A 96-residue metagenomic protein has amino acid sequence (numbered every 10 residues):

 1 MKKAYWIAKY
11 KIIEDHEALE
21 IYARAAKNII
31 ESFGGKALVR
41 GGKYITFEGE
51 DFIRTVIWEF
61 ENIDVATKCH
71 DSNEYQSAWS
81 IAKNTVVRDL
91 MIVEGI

Functional and structural regions predicted by a protein language model:
M1-R54, E61-T67, D71, E94-I96: Short S/T/G/P-rich N-terminal loop/turn motif that feeds into the first structured element of a domain
A66-M91: C-terminal structural segments of small proteins and small subunits
